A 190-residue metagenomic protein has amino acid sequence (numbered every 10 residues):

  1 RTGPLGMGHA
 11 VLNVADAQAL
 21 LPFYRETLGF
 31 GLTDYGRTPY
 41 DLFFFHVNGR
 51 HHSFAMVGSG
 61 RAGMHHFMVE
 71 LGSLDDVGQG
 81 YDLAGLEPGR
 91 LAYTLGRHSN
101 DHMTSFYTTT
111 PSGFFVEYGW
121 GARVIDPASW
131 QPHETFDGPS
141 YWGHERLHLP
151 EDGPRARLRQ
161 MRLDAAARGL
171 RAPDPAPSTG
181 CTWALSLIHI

Functional and structural regions predicted by a protein language model:
R1, H52-A55, G96: Intrinsic, low-complexity N-terminal interaction/targeting segments
R1, V124-G138: A short, polar/charged loop-to-alpha-helix boundary motif
R1-Q18, G31, A62-V69, D164-D174 (+2 more regions): N-terminal beta-strand motif that seeds the catalytic metal site of vicinal oxygen chelate
G6-A15, G60-E87, T104-T110: Vicinal oxygen chelate
L12-H52: Core segments of cupin and vicinal oxygen chelate
P39-D41, S99-M103: Short acidic/glycine-enriched loop/turn segments that link adjacent beta-strands
F45-G49, S59, T109-P111: Active-site beta-strand termini and strand-to-loop segments that position acidic
I188-I190: Conserved small/polar residues in nucleotide/adenosyl-binding loops
